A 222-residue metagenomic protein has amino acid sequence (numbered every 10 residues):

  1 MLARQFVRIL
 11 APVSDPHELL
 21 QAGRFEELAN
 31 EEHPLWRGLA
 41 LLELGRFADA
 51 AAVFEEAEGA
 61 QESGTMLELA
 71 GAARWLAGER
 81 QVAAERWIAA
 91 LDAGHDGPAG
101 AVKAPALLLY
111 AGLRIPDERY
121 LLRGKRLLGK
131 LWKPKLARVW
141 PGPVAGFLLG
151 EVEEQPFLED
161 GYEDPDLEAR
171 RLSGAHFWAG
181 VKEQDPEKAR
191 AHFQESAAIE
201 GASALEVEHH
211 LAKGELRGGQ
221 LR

Functional and structural regions predicted by a protein language model:
L10-E27, H33-L41, A175-K182: Alpha-helical segment of the N-proximal tetratricopeptide repeat
H17, L39, A72, L109-L113 (+2 more regions): Residue-level recognition of tetratricopeptide repeat
A22, L44, A77, I115-E118 (+1 more regions): Structural motif corresponding to the intra-repeat A-B loop/turn of tetratricopeptide repeats
E26-N30, D49-A57, V82-L91, E118-W132 (+2 more regions): Alpha-helical repeat scaffolds
E32, Q61, G94, L131-K135 (+1 more regions): Alpha-helical junction/boundary sensor with strong preference for TPR arrays
L35-E43, G129-E168: Alpha-helical adaptor scaffolds
W36, E62, G100-V102, L107 (+3 more regions): Structural signature of alpha-solenoid helical repeat junctions
